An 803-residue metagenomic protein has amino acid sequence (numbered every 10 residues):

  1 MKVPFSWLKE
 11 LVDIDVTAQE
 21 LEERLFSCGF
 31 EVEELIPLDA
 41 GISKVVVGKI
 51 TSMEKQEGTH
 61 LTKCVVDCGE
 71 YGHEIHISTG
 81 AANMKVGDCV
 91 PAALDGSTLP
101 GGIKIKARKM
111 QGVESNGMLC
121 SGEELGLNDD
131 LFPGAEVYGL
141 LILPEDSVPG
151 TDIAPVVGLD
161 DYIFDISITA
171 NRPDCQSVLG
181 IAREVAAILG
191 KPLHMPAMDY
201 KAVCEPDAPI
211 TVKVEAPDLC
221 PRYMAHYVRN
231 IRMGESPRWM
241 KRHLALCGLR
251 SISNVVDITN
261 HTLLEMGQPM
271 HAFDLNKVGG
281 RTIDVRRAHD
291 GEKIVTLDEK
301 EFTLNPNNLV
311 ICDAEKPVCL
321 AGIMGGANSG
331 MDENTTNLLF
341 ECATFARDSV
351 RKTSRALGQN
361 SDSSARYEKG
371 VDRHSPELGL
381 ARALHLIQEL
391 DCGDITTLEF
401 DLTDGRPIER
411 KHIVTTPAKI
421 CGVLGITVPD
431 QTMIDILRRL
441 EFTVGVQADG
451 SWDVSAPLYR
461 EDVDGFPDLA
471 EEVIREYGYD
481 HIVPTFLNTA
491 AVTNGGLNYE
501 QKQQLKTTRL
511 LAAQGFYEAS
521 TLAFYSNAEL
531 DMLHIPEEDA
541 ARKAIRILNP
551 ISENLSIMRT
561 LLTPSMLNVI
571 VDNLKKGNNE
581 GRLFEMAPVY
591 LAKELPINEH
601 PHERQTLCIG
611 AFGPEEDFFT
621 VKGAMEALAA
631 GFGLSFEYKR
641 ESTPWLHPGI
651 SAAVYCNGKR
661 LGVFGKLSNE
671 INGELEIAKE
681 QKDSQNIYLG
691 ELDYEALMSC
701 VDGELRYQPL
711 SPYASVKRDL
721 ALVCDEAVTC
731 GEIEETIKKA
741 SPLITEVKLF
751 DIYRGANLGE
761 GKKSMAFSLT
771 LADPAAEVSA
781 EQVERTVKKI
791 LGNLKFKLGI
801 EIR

Functional and structural regions predicted by a protein language model:
M1-A202, P206, L339, G358 (+5 more regions): Phosphate-backbone binding interfaces of nucleic-acid-interacting proteins
K2, E20, S27, R439-G445 (+5 more regions): A carboxyl-terminal module marker
F5, E23, M53-K55, L189 (+2 more regions): Glycine/proline-enriched, intrinsically flexible loops and inter-domain linkers
E33, V47-S78, L246, T259-N328: Conserved mixed alpha/beta core segments that line enzyme active sites in large multi-domain catalysts
D39-S43, Y200-A202, S455, A491-V492 (+4 more regions): Beta-rich nucleic-acid/ligand-interaction surfaces
E114-D130, A135-L140, A154, Y162 (+4 more regions): Mobile "lid/hinge" segments at catalytic clefts and subdomain interfaces of large enzymes
G180, I413-N579, R718, T770-E777 (+1 more regions): Extended, well-folded interaction surfaces typified by the phenylalanyl-tRNA synthetase beta subunit core
L189-V214, D391-I420: Terminal amphipathic helices with adjacent charged low-complexity linkers/tails
